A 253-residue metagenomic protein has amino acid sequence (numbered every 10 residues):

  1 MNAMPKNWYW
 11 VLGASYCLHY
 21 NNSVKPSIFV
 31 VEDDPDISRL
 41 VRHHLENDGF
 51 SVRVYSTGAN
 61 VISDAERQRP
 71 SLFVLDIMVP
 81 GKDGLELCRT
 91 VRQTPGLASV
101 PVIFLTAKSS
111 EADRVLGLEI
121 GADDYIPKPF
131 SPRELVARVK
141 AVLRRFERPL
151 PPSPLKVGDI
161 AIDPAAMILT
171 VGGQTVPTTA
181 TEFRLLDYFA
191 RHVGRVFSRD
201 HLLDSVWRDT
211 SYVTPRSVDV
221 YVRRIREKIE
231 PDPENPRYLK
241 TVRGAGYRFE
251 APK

Functional and structural regions predicted by a protein language model:
M1-F29, F249: Non-catalytic signal-transmission and effector/linker regions of two-component phosphorelay proteins
K25, R69-S71, G96-P101, Y212: His-Asp phosphorelay/catalytic-motif detector in bacterial-type signaling
E32: Conserved acidic carboxylate
D36-N47: Charged docking surfaces used in two-component/phosphorelay signaling
G49-T57, V61-D64: Short hydrophobic/Thr-rich beta-strand motif most characteristic of the beta2 strand and flanking loop of CheY-like
Q68-V74, V79: Active-site beta3 strand of CheY-like receiver
P80, L85, R89-T94, S99-K156: Basic, amphipathic DNA-recognition helix from helix-turn-helix-like DNA-binding domains
I168, G172-Y238, V242-A245: Positively charged, aromatic-enriched patches within helix-turn-helix-type DNA-binding elements, predominantly
